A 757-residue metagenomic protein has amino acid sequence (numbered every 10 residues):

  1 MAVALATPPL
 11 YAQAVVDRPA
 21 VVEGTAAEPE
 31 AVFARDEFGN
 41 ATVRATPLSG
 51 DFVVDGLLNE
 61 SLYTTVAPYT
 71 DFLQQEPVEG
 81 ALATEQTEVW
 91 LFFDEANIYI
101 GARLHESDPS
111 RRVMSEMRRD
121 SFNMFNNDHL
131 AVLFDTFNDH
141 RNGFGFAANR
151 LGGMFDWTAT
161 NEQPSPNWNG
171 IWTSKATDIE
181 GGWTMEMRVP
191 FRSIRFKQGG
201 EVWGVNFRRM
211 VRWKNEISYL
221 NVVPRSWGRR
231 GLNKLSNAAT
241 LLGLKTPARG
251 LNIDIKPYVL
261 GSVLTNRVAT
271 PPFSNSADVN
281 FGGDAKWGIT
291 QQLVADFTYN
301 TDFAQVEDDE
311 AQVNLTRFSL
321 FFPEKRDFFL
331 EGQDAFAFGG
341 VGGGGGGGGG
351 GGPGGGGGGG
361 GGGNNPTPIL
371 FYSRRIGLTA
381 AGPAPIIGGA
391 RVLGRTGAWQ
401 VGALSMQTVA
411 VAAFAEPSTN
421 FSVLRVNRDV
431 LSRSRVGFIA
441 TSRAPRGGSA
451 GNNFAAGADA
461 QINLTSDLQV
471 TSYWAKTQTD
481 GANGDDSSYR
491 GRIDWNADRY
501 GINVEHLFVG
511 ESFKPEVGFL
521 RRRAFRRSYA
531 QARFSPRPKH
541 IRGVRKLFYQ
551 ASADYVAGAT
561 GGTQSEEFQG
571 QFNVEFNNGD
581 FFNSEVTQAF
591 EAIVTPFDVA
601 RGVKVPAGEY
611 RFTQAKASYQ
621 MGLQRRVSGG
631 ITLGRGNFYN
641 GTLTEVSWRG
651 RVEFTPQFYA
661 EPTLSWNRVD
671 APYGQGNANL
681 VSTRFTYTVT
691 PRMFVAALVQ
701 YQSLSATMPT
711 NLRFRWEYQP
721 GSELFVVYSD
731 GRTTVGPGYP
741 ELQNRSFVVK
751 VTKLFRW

Functional and structural regions predicted by a protein language model:
M1-P8: Bacterial N-terminal signal peptides
A12-D429, R435-F438: Structural preference for beta-rich elements and adjacent junctions enriched in aromatics
A96-I98, N142, W183, E201-W203 (+15 more regions): Outer-envelope beta-barrel architecture signal
P190-F196, G231-A248, I289-L293, G332-F336 (+14 more regions): Outer-membrane beta-barrel proteins
R225-A248, V409-N463, F582-G634, E645 (+1 more regions): Outer-membrane beta-barrel transmembrane domain signature of Gram-negative proteins, especially the mid-to-C-terminal
A248-D296, F421-T479, I541, K546-Q550 (+7 more regions): Surface-exposed extracellular loop regions of Gram-negative outer-membrane beta-barrel proteins
T270-N280, D284-T290, A295, G347-G357 (+13 more regions): Beta-stranded membrane pore/translocator domains
P385, Y473-W757: Exposed, low-structure sequence patches enriched in small/polar residues
